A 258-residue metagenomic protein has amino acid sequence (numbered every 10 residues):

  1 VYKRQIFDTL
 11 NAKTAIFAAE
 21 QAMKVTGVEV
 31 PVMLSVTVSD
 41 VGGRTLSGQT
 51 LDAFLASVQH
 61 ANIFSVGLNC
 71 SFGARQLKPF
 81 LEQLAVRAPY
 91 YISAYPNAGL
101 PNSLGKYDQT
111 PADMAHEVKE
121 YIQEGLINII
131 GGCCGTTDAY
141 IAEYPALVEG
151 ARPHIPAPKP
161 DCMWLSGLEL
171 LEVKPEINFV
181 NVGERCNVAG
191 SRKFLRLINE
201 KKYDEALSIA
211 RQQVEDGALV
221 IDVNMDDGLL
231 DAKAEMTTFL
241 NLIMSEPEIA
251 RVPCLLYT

Functional and structural regions predicted by a protein language model:
V1, A157-I198, V214: Active-site loops and adjacent core secondary-structure elements that bind or stabilize anionic groups
V1-Q5, Y257-T258: Conserved small/polar residues in nucleotide/adenosyl-binding loops
K3-A12, A218-I243: Glycine-rich, proline-tolerant flexible connector loops at the mouths of alpha/beta enzymes
A15-L34, V86-A94, Y144-P153, A232-P253: Alpha-helix-loop-beta-strand connector modules within alpha/beta enzyme cores
V32-V36, L68, I92-P96, I130-G131 (+3 more regions): Hydrophobic faces of well-ordered beta-strands that scaffold small-molecule active sites in alpha/beta enzyme cores
V38-G48, P101-D113, N181-S208: Active-site mouth loops of central-metabolism enzymes
S39-G43, Q59-N128, A146-L147, A151-R152 (+1 more regions): Catalytic-face loop-and-helix region of soluble metabolic enzyme cores
T136-L168: Terminal amphipathic helices with adjacent charged low-complexity linkers/tails
